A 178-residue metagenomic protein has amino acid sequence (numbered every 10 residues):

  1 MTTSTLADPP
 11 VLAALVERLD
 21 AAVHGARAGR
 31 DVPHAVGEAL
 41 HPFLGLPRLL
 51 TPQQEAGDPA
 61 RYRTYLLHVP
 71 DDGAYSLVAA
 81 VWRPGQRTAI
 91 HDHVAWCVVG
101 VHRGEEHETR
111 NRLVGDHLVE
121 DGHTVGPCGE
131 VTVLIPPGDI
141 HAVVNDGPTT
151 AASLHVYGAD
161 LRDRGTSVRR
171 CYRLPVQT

Functional and structural regions predicted by a protein language model:
M1-R48: N-terminal leader/capping segments at the start of a protein or of a new domain
Q53-P84: A short glycine-rich, His/Asp/Glu-containing loop-to-beta-strand
V78-D92, P136-G138: Conserved short histidine dyad/triad with adjacent acidic residue
A95-T109: Glycine- and acidic-residue-biased ligand/ion/polar-headgroup-sensing regions
V98-G100, P148-R164: A short hydrophobic beta-strand segment most commonly corresponding to one strand of the jelly-roll/cupin
L113-H141: Short acidic-glycine-tyrosine-enriched beta hairpin
V143-G147: Asparagine-centered strand-capping/turn motif at beta-strand->loop junctions
T166-R169, P175: Mixed-charge, glycine-accented linear interaction segment located at domain edges/termini
